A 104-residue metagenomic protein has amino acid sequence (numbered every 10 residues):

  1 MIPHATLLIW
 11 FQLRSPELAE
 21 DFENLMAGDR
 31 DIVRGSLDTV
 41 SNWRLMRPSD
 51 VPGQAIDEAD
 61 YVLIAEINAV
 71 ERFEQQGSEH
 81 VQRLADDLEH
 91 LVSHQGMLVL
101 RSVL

Functional and structural regions predicted by a protein language model:
M1-I2, T39-A59, Q82-L104: Glycine-rich beta-strand-turn "strand-cap" elements at beta-sheet edges
H4-L13, R44-E79: Short, well-ordered beta-strand segments in beta-rich or mixed alpha/beta enzyme and ligand-binding folds
L13-F22: Short, surface-exposed ligand-recognition loops at beta-strand->loop->(often short) alpha-helix junctions that present
E23-A27, E74-L84: Short amphipathic alpha-helices in soluble, non-transmembrane regions that often serve as interface/regulatory elements
D29-R30, D60-L63, D87: Acidic side chains
I32-D38: Signal peptide-proximal N-terminal region of secreted/periplasmic/extracellular or secretory-lumen proteins
